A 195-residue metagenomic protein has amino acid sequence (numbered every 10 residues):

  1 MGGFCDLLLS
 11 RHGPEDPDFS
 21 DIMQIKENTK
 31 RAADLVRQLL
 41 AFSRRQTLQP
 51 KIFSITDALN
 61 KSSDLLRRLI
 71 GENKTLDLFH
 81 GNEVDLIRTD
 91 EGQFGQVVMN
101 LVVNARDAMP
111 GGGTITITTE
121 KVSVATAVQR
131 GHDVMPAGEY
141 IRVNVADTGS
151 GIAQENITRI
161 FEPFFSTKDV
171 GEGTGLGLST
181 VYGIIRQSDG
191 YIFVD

Functional and structural regions predicted by a protein language model:
G2-D195: Core catalytic ATP-binding domain of two-component histidine kinases
